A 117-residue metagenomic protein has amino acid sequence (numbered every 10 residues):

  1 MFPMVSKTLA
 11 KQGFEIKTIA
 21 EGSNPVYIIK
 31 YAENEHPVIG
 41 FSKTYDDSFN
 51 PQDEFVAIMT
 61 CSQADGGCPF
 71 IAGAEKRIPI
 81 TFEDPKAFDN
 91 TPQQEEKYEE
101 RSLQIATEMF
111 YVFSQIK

Functional and structural regions predicted by a protein language model:
M1-K117: Short polar/charged helix/loop
